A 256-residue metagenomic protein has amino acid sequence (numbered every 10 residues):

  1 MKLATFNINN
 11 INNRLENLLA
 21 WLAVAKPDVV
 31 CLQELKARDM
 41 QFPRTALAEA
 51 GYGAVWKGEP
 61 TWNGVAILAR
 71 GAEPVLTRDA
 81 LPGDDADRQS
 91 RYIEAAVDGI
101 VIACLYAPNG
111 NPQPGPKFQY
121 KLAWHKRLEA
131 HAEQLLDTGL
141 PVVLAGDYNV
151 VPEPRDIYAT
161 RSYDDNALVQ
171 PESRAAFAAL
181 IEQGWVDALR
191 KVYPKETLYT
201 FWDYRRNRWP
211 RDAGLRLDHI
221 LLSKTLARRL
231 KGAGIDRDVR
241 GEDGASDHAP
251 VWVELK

Functional and structural regions predicted by a protein language model:
L3-N7, L22-M40, I102, H131-P154 (+4 more regions): Active-site beta-strand/loop signature of hydrolases that rely on acidic residues for catalysis
I11-N13, A37-M40, Q113, V151-P152 (+1 more regions): Active-site environment of divalent metal-dependent phosphoester hydrolases
N12-A23: Short, acidic/polar
V24, D39, T77-D84, P154-K256: Metal-dependent phosphoester-hydrolase catalytic domains
L35-R38, F42-P112: Structured beta-strand-rich core segments of catalytic domains in phosphoester-bond hydrolases
A46-A50, R127-L135, A179-L180: Catalytic-core regions built around general acid/base machinery
D79, A86, K121-L136: Internal catalytic-core helix/loop-beta-alpha segment that presents or stabilizes conserved functional determinants
P82-G83, P108-H125, S162-D165: Surface-exposed cleft-lining segments at the edges of enzyme active sites
